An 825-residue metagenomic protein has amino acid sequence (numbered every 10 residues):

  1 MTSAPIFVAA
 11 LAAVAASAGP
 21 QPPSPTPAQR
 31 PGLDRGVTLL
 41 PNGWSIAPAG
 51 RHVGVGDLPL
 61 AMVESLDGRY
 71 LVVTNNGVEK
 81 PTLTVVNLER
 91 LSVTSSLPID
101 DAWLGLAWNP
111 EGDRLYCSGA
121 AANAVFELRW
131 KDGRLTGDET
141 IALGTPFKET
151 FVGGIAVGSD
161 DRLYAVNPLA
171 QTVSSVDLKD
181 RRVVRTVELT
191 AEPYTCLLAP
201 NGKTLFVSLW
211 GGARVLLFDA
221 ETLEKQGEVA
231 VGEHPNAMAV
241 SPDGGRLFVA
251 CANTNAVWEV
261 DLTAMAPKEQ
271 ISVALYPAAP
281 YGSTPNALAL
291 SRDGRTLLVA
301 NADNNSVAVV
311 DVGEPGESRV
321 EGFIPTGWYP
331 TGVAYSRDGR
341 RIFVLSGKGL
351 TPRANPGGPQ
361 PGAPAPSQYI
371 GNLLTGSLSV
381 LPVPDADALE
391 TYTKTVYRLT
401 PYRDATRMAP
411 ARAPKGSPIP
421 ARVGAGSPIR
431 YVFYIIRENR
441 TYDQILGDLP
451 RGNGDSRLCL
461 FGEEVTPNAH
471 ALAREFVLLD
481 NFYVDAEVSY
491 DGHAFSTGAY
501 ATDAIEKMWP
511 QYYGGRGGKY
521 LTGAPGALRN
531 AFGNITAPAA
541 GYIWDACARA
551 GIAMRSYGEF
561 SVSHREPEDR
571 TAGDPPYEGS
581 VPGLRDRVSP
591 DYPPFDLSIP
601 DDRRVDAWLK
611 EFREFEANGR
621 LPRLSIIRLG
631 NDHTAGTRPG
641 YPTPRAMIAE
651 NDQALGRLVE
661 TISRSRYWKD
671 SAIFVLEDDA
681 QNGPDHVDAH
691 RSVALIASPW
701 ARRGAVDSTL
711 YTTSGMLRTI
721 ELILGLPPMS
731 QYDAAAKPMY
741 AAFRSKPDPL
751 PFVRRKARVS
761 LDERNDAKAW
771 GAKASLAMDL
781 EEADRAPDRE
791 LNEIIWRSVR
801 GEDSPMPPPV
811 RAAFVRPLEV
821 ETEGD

Functional and structural regions predicted by a protein language model:
M1, L91, L97-W108, G112-S118 (+7 more regions): Intervening/peripheral non-core polypeptide segments
S3, G112, D160, G202 (+7 more regions): A general marker of short, structured functional hotspots
S3-A15: Bacterial N-terminal signal peptides
A13, S17, G50, N76 (+24 more regions): A generic structural signal for solvent-exposed, polar alpha-helical segments
A16-G416: Predominantly soluble domains enriched in secretory-pathway, periplasmic, or organellar proteins
T393-D825: N-terminal pro-sequences and low-complexity stem/linker regions of secreted or lumenal proteins
